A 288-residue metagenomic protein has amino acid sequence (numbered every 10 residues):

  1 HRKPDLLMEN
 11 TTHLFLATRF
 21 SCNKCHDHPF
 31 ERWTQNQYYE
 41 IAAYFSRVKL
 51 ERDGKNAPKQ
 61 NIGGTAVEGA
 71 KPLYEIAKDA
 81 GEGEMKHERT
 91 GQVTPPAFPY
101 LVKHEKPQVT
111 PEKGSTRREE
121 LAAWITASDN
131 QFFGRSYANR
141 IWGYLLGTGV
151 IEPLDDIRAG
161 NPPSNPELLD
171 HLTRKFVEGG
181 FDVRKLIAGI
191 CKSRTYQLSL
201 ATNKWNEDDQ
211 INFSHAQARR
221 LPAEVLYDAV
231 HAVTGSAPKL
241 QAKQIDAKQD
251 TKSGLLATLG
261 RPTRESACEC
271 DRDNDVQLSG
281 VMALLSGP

Functional and structural regions predicted by a protein language model:
H1-Q241, P262-R272: Primarily short, surface-exposed interaction patches in extracytoplasmic proteins
K113, K243, Q249-K252: Core catalytic DNA strand-manipulation module of type IA topoisomerases
Q249-P262: Active-site Gly/Thr loop motif
